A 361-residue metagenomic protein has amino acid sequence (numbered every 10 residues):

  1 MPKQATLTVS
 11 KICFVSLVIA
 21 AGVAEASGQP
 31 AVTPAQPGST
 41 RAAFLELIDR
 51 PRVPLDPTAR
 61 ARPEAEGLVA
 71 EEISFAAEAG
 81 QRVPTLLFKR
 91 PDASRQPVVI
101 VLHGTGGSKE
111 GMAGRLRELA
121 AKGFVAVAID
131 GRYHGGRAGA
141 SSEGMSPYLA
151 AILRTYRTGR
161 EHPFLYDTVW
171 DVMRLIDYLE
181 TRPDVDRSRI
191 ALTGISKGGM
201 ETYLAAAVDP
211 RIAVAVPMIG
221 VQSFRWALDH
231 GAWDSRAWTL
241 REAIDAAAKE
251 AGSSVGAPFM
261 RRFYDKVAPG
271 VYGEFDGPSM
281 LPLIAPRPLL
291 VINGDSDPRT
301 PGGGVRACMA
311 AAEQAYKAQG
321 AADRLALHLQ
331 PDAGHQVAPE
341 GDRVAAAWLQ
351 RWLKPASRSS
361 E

Functional and structural regions predicted by a protein language model:
S10-G22: Bacterial N-terminal signal peptides
D49-A93: N-terminal cap/lid segment of alpha/beta-hydrolase-fold proteins
F88, P97-G104, N293: The conserved beta1-alpha1 loop
I100, T105-W170, F224-W233: Cap/lid segment of the alpha/beta-hydrolase catalytic domain
M173-T239, G270-Y272: Primarily recognizes the serine-hydrolase "nucleophile elbow" in alpha/beta-hydrolase and SGNH/GDSL folds
V214-M280, P301, V305-A310, K317-A322: Mobile cap/lid helix-loop segments that gate and shape the active-site cleft of serine hydrolases
A247, M309-E361: C-terminal catalytic histidine-bearing segment of alpha/beta-hydrolase fold enzymes
A285-G302, D332: Conserved strand-to-loop "acid loop" that flanks and positions the catalytic carboxylate
